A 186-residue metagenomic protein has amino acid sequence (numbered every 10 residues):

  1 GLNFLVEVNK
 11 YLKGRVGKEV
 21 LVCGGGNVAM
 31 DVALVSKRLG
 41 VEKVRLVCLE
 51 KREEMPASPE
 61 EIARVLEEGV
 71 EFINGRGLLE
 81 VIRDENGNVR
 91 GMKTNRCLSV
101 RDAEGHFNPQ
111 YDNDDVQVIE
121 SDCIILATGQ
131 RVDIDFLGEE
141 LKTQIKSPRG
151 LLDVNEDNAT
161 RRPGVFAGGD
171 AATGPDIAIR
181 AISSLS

Functional and structural regions predicted by a protein language model:
G1-G17, D102-P175: FAD-site-proximal beta/loop scaffold in flavoenzymes
Y11-E42: Rossmann-like NAD(P)H-binding beta-loop-alpha module
G25, C48-K51, R83, D170: Cofactor-binding loop segments of dinucleotide-utilizing enzymes, especially the Rossmann-like FAD- and NAD(P)+-binding
V32, A171-S186: A conserved FAD-binding loop/helix module that cradles the flavin
A33-E80: Rossmann-like dinucleotide-binding cores of NAD(P)H-dependent redox enzymes
A33-V35, S58-P59, F136-E140, R180: Short amphipathic alpha-helical segments
E71-I73, K93, F166: General small-molecule cofactor/ligand-binding pocket signal
G75-G87, C97-V100: A conserved short coil-to-beta-strand element within the FAD-binding core of flavoproteins
